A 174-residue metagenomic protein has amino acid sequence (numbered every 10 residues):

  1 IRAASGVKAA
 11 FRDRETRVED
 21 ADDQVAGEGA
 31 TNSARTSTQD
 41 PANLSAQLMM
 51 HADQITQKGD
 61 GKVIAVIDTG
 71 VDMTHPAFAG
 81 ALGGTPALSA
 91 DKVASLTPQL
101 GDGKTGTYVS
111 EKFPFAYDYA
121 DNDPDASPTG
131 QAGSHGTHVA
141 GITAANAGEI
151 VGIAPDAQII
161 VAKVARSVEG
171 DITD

Functional and structural regions predicted by a protein language model:
I1-V63, A77-G80, G84: Autoinhibitory propeptides
A52-T173: Subtilisin-like serine protease catalytic core
